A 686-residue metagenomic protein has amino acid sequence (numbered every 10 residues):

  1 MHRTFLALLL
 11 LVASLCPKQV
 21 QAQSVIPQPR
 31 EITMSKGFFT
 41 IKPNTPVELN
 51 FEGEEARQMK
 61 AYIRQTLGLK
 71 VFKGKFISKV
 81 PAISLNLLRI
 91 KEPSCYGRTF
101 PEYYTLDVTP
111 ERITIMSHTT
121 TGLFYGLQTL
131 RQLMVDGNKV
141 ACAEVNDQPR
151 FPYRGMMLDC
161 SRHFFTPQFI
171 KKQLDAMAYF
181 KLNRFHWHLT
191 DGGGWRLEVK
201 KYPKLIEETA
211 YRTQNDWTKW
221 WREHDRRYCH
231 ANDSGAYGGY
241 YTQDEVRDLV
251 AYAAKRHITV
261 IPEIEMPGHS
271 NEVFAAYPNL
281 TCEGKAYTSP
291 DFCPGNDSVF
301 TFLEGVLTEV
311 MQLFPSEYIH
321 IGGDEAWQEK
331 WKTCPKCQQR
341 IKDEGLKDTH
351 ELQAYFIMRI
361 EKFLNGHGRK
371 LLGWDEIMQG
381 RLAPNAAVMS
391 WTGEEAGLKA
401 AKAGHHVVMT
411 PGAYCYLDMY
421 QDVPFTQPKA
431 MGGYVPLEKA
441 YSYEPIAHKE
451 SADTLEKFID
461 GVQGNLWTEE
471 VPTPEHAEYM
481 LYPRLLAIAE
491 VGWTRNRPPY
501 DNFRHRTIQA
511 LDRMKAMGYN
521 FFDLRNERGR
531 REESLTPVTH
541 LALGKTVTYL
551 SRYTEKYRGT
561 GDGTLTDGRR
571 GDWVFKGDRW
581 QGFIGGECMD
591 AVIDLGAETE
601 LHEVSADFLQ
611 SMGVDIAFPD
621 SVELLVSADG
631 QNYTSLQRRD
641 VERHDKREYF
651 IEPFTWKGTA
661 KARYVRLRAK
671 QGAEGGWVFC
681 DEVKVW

Functional and structural regions predicted by a protein language model:
M1-S24: Bacterial Sec-dependent N-terminal signal peptides
A22-F151, H476, I488, G492-F522: Contiguous, structured surface segment used for ligand recognition
S24, S94-F300, E304-Y318, R359 (+2 more regions): Feature activates predominantly on carbohydrate-active enzymes
E55-A56, F164-T166, G192-E198, P267-V273 (+8 more regions): Flexible loop/turn segments at secondary-structure boundaries
V273, N279-E283, Y287-P384, W391-L398: Active-site neighborhood of glycoside hydrolase catalytic domains
K370-E376, R381-A386, T392-P537: Flexible, acidic glycine-rich loops studded with aromatic residues
T536-R570: Predominantly extracellular/luminal regions of secreted and cell-surface proteins, especially disulfide-bonded
D572-Q637, E648-W686: Aromatic, loop-rich ligand-recognition surfaces of beta-strand-rich domains
